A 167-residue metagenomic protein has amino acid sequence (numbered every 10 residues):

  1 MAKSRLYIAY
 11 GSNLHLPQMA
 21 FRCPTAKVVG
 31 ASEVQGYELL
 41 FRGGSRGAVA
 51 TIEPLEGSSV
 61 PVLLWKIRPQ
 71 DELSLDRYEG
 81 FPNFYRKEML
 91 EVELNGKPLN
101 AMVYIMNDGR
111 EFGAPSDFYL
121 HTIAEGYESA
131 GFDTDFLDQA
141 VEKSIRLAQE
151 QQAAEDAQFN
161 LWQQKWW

Functional and structural regions predicted by a protein language model:
A2-W167: Glycine-aromatic micro-motifs
